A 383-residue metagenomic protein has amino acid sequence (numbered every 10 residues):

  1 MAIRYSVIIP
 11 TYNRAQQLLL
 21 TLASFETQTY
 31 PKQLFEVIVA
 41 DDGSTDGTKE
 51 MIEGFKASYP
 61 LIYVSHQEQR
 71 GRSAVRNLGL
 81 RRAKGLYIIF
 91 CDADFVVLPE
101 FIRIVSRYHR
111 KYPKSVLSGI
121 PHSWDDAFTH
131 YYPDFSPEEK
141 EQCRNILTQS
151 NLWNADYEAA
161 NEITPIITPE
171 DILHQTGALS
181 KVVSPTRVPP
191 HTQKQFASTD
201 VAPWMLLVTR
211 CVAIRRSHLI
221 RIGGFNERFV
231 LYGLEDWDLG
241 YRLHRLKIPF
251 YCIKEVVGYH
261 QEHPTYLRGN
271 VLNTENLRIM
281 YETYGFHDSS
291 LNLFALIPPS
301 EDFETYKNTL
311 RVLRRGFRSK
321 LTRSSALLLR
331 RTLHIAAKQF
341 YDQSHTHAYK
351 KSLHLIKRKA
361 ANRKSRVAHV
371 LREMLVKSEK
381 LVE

Functional and structural regions predicted by a protein language model:
I3-S6, E36, D238: Cell-envelope/extracellular polymer assembly enzymes that use nucleotide-activated donors
R14-Q28: Short, well-formed alpha-helical segments that are part of the catalytic scaffolds of diverse glycosyltransferases
S24, D41-E50, E68, D92-F95: A conserved acidic beta->alpha catalytic loop
Q67-A83, I104: Glycine-rich, basic loop-to-helix element that forms the pyrophosphate-binding segment of sugar-nucleotide handling
I88: Short aromatic/hydrophobic "clamp" motif used to bind/position activated sugar donors
E100-V182: Conserved donor NDP-sugar-binding/catalytic core segment of glycosyltransferases
Y232-D238: Acidic donor-binding loop at a coil-to-helix junction in glycosyltransferase catalytic cores that engages
E255, R268-L296: Catalytic core of nucleotide-sugar-dependent glycosyltransferases
